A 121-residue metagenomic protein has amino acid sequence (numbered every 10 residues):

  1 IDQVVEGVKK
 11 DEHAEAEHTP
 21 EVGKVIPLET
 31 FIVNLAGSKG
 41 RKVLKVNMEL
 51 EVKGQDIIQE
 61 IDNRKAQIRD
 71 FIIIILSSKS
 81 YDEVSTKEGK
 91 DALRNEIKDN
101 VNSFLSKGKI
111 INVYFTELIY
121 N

Functional and structural regions predicted by a protein language model:
I1-N121: Flexible, low-complexity charged segments
